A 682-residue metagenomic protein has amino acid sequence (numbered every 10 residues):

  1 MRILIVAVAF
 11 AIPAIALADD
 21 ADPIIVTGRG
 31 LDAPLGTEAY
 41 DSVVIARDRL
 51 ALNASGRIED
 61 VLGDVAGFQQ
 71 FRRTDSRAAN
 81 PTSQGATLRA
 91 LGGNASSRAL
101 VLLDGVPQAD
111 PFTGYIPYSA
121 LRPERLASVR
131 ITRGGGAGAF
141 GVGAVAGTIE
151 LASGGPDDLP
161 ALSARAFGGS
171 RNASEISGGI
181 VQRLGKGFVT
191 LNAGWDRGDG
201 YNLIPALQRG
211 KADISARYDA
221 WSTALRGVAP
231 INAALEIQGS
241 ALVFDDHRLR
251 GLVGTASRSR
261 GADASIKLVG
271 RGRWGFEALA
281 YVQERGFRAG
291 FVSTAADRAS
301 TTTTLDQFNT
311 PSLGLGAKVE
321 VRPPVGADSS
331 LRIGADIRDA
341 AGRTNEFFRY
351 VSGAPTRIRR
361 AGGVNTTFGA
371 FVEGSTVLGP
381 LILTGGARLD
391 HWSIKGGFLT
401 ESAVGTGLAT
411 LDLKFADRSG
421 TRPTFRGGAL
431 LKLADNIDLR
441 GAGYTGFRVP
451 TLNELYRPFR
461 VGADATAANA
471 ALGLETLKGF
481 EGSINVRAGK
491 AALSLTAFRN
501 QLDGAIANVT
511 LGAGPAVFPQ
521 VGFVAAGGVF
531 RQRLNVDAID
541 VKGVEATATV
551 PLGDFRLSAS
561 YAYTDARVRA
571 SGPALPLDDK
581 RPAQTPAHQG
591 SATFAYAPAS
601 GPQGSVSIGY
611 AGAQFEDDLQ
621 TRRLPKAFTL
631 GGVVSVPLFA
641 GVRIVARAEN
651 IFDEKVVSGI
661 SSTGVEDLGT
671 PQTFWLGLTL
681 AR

Functional and structural regions predicted by a protein language model:
V6, L430, G441, L474-F480 (+3 more regions): Conserved C-terminal beta-signal and adjacent last beta-strands/turns of outer-membrane beta-barrel proteins
I58-V61, Q84-A90, L102-D104, I116-S119 (+2 more regions): N-terminal periplasmic accessory domains that precede and gate Gram-negative outer-membrane beta-barrel machines
E59, G63-V106: Extracytoplasmic beta-strand/coil segments of soluble accessory domains associated with Gram-negative outer-membrane
V106-R133: Short acidic/polar hinge/loop motifs at secondary-structure boundaries that mediate gating or recognition
A137-G138, E150, D157-L159, S163-F167 (+1 more regions): Periplasmic-side early beta-strands and strand-to-turn transitions of outer-membrane beta-barrels
A216, A224, F308-V321, G363-F371 (+5 more regions): Outer membrane beta-barrel strand-and-loop segments of large Gram-negative receptors, especially TonB-dependent
D245, E284-R288, A341-Y350, S393-G407 (+7 more regions): Surface-exposed extracellular loop regions of Gram-negative outer-membrane beta-barrel proteins, predominantly
A327, V377-L383, A492, F498-L502 (+2 more regions): Gram-negative outer-membrane beta-barrel transporters
